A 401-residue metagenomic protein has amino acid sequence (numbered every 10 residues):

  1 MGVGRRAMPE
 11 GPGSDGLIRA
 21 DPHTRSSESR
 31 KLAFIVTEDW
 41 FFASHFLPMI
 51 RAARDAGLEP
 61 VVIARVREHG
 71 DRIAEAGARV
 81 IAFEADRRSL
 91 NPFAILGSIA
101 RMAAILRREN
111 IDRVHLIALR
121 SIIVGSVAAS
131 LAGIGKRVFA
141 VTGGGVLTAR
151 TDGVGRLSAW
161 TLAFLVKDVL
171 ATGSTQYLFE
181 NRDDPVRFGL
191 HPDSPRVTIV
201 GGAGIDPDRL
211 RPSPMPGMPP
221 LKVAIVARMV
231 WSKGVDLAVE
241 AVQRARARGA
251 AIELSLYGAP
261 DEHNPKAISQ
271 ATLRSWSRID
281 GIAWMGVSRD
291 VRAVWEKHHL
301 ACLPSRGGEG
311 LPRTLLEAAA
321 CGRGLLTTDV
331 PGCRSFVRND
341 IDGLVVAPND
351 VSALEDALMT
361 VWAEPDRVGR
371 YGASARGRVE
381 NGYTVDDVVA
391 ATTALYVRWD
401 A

Functional and structural regions predicted by a protein language model:
A64-E68, V226, E253-I268: Glycosyltransferase donor-sugar binding loop
I81-A82, A159-P212: Donor nucleotide-sugar binding/catalytic pocket of nucleotide-sugar-dependent glycosyltransferases
L90-A94, F188-L190, A203-P220, D386: Acidic anion/phosphate-binding donor-loop and adjacent secondary structure in glycosyltransferase catalytic cores
P214-K233, A238-Q243, S255: Conserved donor-binding/catalytic core segment of Leloir-type glycosyltransferases
G258, A267-S288: Nucleotide-activated donor-binding/catalytic signature segment of Leloir-type glycosyltransferases, i.e., the conserved
E296-G310, R323: Acidic donor-binding loop of glycosyltransferase active sites
G324-T327, V337: Short hydrophobic beta-strand element within catalytic cores of glycosyltransferases and related nucleotide-activated
V337-D340, L344-S352, T360-P365: Conserved acidic donor-binding segment of nucleotide-sugar-dependent glycosyltransferases
